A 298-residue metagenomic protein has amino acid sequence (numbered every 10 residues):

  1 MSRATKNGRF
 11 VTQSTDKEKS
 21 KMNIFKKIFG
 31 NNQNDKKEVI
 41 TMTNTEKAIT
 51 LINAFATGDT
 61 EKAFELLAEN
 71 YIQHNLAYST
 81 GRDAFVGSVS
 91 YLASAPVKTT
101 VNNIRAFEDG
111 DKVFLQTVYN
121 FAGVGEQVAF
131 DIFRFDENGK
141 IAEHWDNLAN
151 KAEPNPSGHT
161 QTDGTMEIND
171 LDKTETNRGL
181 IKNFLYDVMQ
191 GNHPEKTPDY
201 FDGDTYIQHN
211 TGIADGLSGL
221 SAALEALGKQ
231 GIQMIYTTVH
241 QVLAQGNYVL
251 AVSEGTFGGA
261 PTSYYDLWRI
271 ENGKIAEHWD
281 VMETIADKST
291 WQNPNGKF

Functional and structural regions predicted by a protein language model:
M1-N32: A charge-rich, low-complexity, intrinsically flexible signal that marks solvent-exposed coils, linkers, repeats
I24-I28, K36-F298: C-terminal and inter-domain tail/linker signature
